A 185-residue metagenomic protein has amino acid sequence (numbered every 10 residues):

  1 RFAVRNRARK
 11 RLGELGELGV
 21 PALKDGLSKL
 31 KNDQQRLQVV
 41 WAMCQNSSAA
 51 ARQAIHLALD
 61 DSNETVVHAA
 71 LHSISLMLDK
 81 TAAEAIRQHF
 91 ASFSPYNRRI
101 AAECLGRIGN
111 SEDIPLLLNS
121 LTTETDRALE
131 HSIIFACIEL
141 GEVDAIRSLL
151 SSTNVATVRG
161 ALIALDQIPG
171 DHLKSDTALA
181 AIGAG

Functional and structural regions predicted by a protein language model:
R1, K31-N32, S62-E64, F93-S94 (+3 more regions): Short inter-helical turns and helix N-cap capping residues of alpha-solenoid HEAT/ARM repeat scaffolds
V4-E17, Q34-S48, Q53-D60, T65-D79 (+7 more regions): Structural detector for internal amphipathic alpha-helices that build alpha-solenoid repeat scaffolds
L18-A22, G26: Short, charge-rich amphipathic alpha-helical segments embedded in non-transmembrane helical bundles/solenoids
S28-K29, L59, F90, T122: Generic anion/oxyanion-binding catalytic loop in active/binding sites
